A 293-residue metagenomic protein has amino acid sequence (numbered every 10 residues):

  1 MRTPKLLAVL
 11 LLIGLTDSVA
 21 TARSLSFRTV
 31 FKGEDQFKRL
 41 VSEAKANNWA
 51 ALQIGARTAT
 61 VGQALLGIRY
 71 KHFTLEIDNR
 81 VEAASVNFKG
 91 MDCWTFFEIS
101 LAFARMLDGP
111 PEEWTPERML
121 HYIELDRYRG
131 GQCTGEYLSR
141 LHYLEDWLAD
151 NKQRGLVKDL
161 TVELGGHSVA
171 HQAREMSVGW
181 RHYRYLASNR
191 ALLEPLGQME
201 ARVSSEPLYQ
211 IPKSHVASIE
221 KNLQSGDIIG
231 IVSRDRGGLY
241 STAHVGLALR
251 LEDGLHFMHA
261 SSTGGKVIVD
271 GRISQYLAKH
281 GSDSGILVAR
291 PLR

Functional and structural regions predicted by a protein language model:
M1-K5: Positively charged n-region of N-terminal signal peptides that target proteins for export
L6-I13: Sec-dependent N-terminal signal peptides
L15-V19: C-terminal segment of classical bacterial N-terminal signal peptides
A20-R293: Cysteine-nucleophile amide-bond enzymes
